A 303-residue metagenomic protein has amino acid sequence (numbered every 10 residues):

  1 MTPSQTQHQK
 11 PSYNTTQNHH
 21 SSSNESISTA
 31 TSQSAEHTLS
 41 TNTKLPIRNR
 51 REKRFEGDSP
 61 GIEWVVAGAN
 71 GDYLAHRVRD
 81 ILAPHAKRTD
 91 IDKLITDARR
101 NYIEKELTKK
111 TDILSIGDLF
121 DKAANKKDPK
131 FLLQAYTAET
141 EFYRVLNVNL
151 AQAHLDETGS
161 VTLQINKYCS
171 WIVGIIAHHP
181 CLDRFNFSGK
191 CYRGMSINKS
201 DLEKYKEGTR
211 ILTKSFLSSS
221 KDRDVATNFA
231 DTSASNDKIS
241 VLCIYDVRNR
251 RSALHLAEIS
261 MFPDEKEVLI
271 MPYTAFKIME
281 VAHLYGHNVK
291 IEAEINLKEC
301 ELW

Functional and structural regions predicted by a protein language model:
M1-L217, H283-W303: N-terminal subdomain
K206-W303: ADP-ribosyltransferase catalytic core
